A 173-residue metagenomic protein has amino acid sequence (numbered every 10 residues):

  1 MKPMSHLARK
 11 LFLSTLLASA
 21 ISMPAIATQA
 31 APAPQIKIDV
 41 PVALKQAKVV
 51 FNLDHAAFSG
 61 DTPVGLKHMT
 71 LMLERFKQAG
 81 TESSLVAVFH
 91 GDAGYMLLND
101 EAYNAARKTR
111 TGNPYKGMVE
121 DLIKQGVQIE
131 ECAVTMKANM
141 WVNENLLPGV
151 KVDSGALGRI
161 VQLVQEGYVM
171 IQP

Functional and structural regions predicted by a protein language model:
K2-T15: Bacterial N-terminal signal peptides that target proteins for export
S14-M23: Bacterial N-terminal signal peptides
M23-Q29: Sec/Tat signal peptide C-region and signal peptidase I cleavage site
A31, L98-P173: A cross-taxonomic marker for long C-terminal extensions/tails that follow the last structured domain
K37-A43, E74: Acidic, glycine/proline-rich low-complexity segments that act as flexible tails and inter-domain linkers
V42-F58, L98-Y103: Acidic/histidine-rich, surface-exposed loop or edge segments in extracytoplasmic proteins
T62-Q78: Histidine-anchored nucleotide/phosphate-binding helix
S83-L98: Acidic helix-start/capping segments at beta-turn-to-alpha-helix junctions
